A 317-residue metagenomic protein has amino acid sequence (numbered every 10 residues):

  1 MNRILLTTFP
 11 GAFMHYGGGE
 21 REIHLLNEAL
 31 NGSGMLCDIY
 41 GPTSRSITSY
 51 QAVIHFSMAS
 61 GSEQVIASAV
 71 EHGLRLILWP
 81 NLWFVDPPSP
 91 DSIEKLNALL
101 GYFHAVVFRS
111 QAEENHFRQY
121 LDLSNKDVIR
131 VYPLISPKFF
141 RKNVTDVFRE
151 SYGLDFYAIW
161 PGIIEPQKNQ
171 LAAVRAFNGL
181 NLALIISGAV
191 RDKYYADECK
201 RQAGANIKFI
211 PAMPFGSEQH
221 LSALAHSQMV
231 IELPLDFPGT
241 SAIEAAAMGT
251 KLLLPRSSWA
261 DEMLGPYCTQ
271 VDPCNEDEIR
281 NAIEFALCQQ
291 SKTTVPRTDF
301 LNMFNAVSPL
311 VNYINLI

Functional and structural regions predicted by a protein language model:
G18, C274, C288-I317: A charged, aromatic-enriched C-terminal amphipathic alpha-helix characteristic of glycosyltransferases across folds
M35, R118, L134-E150, L154 (+1 more regions): Acidic anion/phosphate-binding donor-loop and adjacent secondary structure in glycosyltransferase catalytic cores
Y102-K126, I135-F139: A short, active-site helix/loop in glycosyltransferases that binds the activated sugar's phosphate group
E113, V131-F140, P161, D299-F300: Short beta-strand->alpha-helix junction loop in the catalytic core of nucleotide-activated group-transfer enzymes
R149-K168, V174-N181, I185: Conserved donor-binding/catalytic core segment of Leloir-type glycosyltransferases
G188, A196-F215: Nucleotide-activated donor-binding/catalytic signature segment of Leloir-type glycosyltransferases, i.e., the conserved
S222-F237, T250: Acidic donor-binding loop of glycosyltransferase active sites
D261-F285: Change "using UDP/GDP/dTDP sugars" to "using nucleotide sugars
